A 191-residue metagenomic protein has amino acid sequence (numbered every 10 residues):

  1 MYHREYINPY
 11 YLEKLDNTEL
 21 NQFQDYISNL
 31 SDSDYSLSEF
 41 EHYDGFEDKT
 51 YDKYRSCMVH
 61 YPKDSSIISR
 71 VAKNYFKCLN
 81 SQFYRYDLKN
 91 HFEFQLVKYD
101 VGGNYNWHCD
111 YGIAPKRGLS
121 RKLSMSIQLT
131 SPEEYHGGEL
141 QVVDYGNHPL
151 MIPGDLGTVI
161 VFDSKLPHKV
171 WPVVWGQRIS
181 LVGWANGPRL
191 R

Functional and structural regions predicted by a protein language model:
M1-R85, N104: Non-heme Fe(II)/2-oxoglutarate
S69, K77-R191: Catalytic core of non-heme Fe(II) oxygenases with the double-stranded beta-helix
